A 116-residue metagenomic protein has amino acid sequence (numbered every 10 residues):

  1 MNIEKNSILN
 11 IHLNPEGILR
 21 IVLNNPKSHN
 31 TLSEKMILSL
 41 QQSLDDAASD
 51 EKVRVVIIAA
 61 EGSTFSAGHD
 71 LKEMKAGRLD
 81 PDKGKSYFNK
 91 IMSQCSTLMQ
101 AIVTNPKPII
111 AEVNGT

Functional and structural regions predicted by a protein language model:
M1-E61, Q100: Conserved CoA-thioester-binding segment of acyl-CoA-metabolizing enzymes
L19, S43, A67, A111-E112: Small-residue (primarily alanine) positions within well-ordered alpha-helices, especially packing/interaction faces
N24, H69, N114: Histidine-centered beta-alpha loop that forms part of the nucleotide-sugar donor binding/catalytic region in diverse
K27, T31, L38, D82-S93 (+2 more regions): Residues at secondary-structure transition points
L32, L71, V113: Hydrophobic pocket-lining residues within nucleotide cofactor-binding pockets
A60-Q100: Glycine- (often His-adjacent) and acidic-residue-rich active-site loop that binds/positions the CoA thioester
S96-T116: Glycine-rich beta-to-alpha active-site loop
